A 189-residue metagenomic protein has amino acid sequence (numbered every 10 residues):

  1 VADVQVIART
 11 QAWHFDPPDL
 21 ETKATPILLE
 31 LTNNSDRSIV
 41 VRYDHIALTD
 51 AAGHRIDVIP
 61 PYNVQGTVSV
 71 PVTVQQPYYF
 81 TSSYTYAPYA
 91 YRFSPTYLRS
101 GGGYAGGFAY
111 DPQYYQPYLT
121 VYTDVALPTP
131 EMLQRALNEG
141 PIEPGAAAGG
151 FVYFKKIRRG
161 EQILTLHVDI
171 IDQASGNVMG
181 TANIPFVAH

Functional and structural regions predicted by a protein language model:
V1, H45-A52, F93, G102-H189: Surface-exposed edge beta-strand/loop patches
V1-T22: Low-complexity, acidic Ser/Thr/Pro/Gly-rich terminal tails and inter-domain linkers that flank the onset of structured
Q11-H14, Y62-T67, F186-H189: A short, sequence-level motif marking secondary-structure junctions
H14-P18, S35, L137-P141: Second-shell loop/turn segments in exported
L20-L28, A148-G149: Short, solvent-exposed loop/turn segments enriched in Ser/Thr/Gly
L29-S38: Asparagine-centered strand-capping/turn motif at beta-strand->loop junctions
R37-H45, V58-I59, L164-T165: Short, hydrophobic/aromatic beta-strand segments
I46-S100: Structured domain cores in non-transmembrane regions
